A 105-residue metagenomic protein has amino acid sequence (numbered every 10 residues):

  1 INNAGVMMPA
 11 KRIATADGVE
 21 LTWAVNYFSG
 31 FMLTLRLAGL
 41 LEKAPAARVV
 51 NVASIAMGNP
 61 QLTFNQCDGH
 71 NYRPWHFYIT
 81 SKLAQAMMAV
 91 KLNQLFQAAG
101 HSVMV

Functional and structural regions predicted by a protein language model:
G5-W23, E42-S102: Catalytic loop of short-chain dehydrogenase/reductase
Y27-F28: Ankyrin-repeat alpha-helix packing hotspot
T34-L35, V90: A short, exposed helix-loop element centered on a Lys and neighboring polar residues
V105: A contiguous binding-surface segment within folded domains or other stable secondary-structure elements
